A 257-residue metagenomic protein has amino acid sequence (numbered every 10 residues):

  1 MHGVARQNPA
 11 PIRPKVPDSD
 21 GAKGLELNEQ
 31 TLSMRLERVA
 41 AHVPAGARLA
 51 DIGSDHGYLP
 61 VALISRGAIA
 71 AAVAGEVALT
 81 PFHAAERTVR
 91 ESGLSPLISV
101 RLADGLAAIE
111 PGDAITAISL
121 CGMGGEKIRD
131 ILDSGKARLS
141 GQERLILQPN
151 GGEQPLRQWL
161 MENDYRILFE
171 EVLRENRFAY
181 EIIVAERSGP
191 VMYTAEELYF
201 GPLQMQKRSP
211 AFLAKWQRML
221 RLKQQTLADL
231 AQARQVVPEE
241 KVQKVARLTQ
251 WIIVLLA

Functional and structural regions predicted by a protein language model:
L25-A45, V61: S-adenosyl-L-methionine
E26-L32, A108-E110, E126-A257: Class I S-adenosyl-L-methionine
G46-D55: Conserved class I S-adenosyl-L-methionine
H56-I69: Conserved SAM-binding loop of SAM-dependent methyltransferases across substrates and taxa, primarily the Class I
G67-A68, R90-S95, A137-S140: Short helix-capping segments at alpha-helix termini
G75-L79: Conserved SAM/SAH-binding beta-strand->alpha-helix loop
E86-G112: S-adenosyl-L-methionine
A114-G122: Short SAM/SAH-binding signature in class I
